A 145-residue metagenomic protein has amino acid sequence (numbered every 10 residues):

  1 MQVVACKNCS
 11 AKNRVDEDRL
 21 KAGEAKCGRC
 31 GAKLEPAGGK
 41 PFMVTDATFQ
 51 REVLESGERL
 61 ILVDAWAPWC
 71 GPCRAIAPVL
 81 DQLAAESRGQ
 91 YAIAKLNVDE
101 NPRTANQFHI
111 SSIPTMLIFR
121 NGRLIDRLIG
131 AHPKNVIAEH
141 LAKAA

Functional and structural regions predicted by a protein language model:
C6-C9, C27-C30: Short cysteine-rich clusters marking metal-coordination/redox-active sites
N13, L34, A77: Cys/His-rich microdomains that often coordinate metals
V15-K26: Short linker/helix segments within small regulatory modules
G31-G39: Short Cys/His-rich micro-motifs in 6-15 aa windows
F42-I61: A short beta-strand-turn-helix
V44, A65, I76-R103, I110: Thiol-based oxidoreductase modules, predominantly thioredoxin-like and allied folds used for disulfide exchange
R59, A65-W69, S112: Short pre-active-site segment immediately N-terminal to redox-active cysteine/selenocysteine motifs in thiol-based
S112, L117-A145: Non-catalytic, surface beta->alpha helical segment in thiol-disulfide oxidoreductase systems
